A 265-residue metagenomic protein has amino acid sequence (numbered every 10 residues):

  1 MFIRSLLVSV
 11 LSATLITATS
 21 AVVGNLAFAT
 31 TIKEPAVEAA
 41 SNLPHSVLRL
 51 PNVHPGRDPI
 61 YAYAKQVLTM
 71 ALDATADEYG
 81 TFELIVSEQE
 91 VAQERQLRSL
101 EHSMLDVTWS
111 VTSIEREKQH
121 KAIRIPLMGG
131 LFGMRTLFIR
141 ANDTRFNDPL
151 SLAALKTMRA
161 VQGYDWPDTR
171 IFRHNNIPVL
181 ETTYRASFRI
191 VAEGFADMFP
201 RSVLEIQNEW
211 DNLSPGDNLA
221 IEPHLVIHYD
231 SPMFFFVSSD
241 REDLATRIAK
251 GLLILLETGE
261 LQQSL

Functional and structural regions predicted by a protein language model:
V37-H120, I248: Extracytoplasmic small-molecule ligand-binding "clamshell" domains of the periplasmic binding protein/Venus flytrap
S41, G163-N176, L252-L265: Ligand-binding clefts/hinges and TM-proximal coupling segments of bilobed small-molecule sensing domains
P44-Y61, D148-D165, D197-M198: Short loop->beta-strand "edge-of-pocket" segments that line small-molecule binding or catalytic clefts across diverse
L50-N52, G130-T136, R140, D211-A249: Periplasmic-binding protein-like
K65, T69-D73, A141-D143, D230-L265: Extended ligand-binding regions for polar small-molecule ligands
V86-L105, H174-N175, R185-E205: Short helices/loops that flank or line small-molecule/ion binding pockets
S99-E101, T108-H120, F199-L219, V226: A ligand-binding cleft/hinge motif common to bilobed small-molecule-binding domains
L127-R170: A conserved helix-loop-strand patch within extracytoplasmic ligand-binding domains of the periplasmic binding
